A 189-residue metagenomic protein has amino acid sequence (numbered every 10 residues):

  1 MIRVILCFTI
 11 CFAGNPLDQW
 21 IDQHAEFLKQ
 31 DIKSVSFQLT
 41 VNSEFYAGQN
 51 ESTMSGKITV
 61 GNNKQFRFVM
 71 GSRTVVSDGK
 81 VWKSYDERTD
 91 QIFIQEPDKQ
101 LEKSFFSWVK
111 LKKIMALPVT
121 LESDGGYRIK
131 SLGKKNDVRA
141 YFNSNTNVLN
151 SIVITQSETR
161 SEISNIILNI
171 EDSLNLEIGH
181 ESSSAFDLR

Functional and structural regions predicted by a protein language model:
M1-C7: Sec-dependent signal peptide recognition, specifically the positively charged N-region followed immediately by
F8-S52, G61-Q65, G179-R189: N-terminal leader/targeting segments and the immediate start of mature chains
N15-L17, D124-G126, G133-D137, N145-R189: Non-transmembrane domains of secretory- and envelope-associated proteins
N15-Q23, Q30-S34, Q38-S43, V81-D137: Flexible, processing/modification-adjacent segments and terminal tails in exported/periplasmic/extracellular proteins
L28, S55-G61, T74-V75, A116-E122: Short, exposed beta-strand/loop patches in secreted or surface proteins that constitute
K33-Q38, G61-R67, E122-I129, T146-V153: Short, hydrophobic/aromatic-rich segments at coil-to-beta transitions
E51-S55, M70-S72, D78-G79, K134-R139 (+2 more regions): Short, surface-exposed coil-to-beta transition loops
K57-K103, T159-S161: An acidic-aromatic
